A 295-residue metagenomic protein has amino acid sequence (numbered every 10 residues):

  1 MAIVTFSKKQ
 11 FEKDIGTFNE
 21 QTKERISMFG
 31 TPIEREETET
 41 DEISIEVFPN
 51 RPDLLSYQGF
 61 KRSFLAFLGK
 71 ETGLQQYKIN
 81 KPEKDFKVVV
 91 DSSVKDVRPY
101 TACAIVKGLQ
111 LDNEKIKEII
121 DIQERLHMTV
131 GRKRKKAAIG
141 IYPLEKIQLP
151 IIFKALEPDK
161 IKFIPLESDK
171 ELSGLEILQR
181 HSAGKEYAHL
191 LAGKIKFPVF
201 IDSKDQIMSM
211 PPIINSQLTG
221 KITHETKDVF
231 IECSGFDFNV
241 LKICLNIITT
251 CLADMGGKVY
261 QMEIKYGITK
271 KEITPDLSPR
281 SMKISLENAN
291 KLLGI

Functional and structural regions predicted by a protein language model:
M1-I295: RNA/tRNA-interacting regions in translation and RNA-turnover enzymes
